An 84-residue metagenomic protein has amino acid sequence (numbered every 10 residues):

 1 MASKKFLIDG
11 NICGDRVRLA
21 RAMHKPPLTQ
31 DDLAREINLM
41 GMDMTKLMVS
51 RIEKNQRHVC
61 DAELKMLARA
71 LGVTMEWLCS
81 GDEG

Functional and structural regions predicted by a protein language model:
M1-P26, E76: A short, Lys/Arg-rich alpha-helix, primarily the initiator
D15, D31, L47, D61-L64: Short alpha-helical elements of helix-turn-helix
A22, N38-L39, K54, E83: Residue-level detection of the helix-turn-helix DNA-binding "recognition helix"
K25-R51: Short alpha-helical DNA-recognition segment
L28-T29, A70, G84: Arg/Lys-rich, low-complexity, intrinsically disordered N-terminal tails that contact nucleic acids
E36, Q56, C60-W77: DNA major-groove recognition helix of helix-turn-helix/homeodomain DNA-binding modules
S80: Phosphate-coordinating loops and pocket residues in cytosolic domains that bind phosphorylated ligands
